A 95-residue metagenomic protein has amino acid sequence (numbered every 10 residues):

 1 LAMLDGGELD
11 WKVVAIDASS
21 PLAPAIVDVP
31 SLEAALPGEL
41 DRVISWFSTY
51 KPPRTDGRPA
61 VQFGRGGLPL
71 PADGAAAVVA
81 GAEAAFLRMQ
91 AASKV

Functional and structural regions predicted by a protein language model:
L1-V95: Hydrophobic N-terminal alpha-helices or hydrophobic patches in metabolic proteins across all domains of life
